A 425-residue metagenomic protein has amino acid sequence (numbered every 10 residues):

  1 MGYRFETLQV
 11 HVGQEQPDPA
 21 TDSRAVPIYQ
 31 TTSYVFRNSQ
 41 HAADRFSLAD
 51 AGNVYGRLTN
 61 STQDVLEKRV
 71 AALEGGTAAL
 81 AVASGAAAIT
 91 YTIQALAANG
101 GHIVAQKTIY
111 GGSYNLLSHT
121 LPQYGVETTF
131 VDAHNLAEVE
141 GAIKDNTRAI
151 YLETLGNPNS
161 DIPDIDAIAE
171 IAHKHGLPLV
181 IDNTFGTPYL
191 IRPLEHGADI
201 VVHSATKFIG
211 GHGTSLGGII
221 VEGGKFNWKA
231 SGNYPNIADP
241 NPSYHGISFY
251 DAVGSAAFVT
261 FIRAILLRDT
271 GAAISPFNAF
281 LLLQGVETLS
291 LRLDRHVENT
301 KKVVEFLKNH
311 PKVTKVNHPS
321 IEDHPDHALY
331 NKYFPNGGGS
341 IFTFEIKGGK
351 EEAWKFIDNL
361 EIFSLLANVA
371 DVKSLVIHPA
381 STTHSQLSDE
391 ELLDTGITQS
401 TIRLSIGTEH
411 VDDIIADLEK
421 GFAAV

Functional and structural regions predicted by a protein language model:
M1-N60, K68-R69, I402: N-terminal "arm"/small-domain region of PLP-dependent enzymes with the aminotransferase-like
Q9, G13, P17, A79-N309: Conserved PLP-enzyme active-site core in the AAT-like
N38-T90, G112-T120: Conserved N-terminal alpha-helix of the aminotransferase class I/II PLP-enzyme fold
S118, D145, R292, D358 (+1 more regions): PLP-dependent enzyme catalytic core of the Aspartate aminotransferase-like
I150, G218-I220, V316, F342 (+1 more regions): Well-ordered beta-strand positions enriched in small/hydrophobic/aromatic, beta-favoring residues
L155, T184-G186, I321, K347 (+1 more regions): Active-site beta-loop-alpha junctions enriched in small/polar residues
V221, T343-E345, S405-G407: Short hydrophobic/aromatic beta-strand micro-patches that form the beta-sheet surface supporting nucleotide- or nucleic
T270-A273, F277-A279, Q284, T288 (+4 more regions): Conserved small-domain helix->loop->beta segment predominantly found in fold-type I
